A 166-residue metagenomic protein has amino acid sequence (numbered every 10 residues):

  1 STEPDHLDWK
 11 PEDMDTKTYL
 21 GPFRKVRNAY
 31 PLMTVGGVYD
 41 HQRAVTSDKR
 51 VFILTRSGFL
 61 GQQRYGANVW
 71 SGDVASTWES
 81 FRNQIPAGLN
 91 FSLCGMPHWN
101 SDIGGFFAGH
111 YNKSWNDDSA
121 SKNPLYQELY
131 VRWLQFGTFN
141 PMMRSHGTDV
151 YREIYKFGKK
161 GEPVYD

Functional and structural regions predicted by a protein language model:
S1-D166: Catalytic-domain carbohydrate-binding cleft regions of carbohydrate-active enzymes
